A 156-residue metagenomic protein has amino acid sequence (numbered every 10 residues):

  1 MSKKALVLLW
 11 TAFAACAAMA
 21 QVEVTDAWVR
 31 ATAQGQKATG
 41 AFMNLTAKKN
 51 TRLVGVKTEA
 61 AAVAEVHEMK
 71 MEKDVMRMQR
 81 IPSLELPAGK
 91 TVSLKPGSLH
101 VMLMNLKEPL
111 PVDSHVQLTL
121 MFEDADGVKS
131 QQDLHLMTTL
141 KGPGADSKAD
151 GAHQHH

Functional and structural regions predicted by a protein language model:
M1-L9: Bacterial N-terminal signal peptides that target proteins for export
L6-V7, A14, K49: Intrinsically disordered, low-complexity repeat segments enriched in small/polar residues
L9-W10, D74: A ubiquitous, low-specificity "background" feature that marks scattered single residues across proteins without
A12-M19: N-terminal signal peptide c-region/cleavage motif recognized by signal peptidases
Q21-H156: Compact, glycine-rich, soluble single-domain proteins
